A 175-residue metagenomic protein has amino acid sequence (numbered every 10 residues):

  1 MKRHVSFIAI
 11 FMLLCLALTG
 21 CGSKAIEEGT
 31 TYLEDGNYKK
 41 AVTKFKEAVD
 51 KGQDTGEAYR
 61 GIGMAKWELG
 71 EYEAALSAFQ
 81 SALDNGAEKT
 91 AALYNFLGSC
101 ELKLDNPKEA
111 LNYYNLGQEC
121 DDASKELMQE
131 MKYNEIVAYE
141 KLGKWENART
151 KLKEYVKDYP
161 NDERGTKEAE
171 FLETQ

Functional and structural regions predicted by a protein language model:
S23-K24, E57, A91-A92, E126 (+2 more regions): Start-of-helix register in tetratricopeptide repeats
Q53, A87-E88, D122, P160: Short coil turns that delineate tetratricopeptide repeat
G61, E68, N95-F96, E130 (+2 more regions): Canonical tetratricopeptide repeat
